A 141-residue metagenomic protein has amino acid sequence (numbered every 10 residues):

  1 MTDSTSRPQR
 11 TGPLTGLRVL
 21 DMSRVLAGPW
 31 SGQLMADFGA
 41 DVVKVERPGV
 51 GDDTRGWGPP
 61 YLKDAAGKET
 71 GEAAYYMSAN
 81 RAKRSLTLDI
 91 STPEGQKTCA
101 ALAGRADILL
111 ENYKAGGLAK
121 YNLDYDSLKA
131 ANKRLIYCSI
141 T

Functional and structural regions predicted by a protein language model:
M1-T141: N-terminal helix-loop segment corresponding to the beta1-alpha1 unit of nucleotide/adenylate-binding folds
